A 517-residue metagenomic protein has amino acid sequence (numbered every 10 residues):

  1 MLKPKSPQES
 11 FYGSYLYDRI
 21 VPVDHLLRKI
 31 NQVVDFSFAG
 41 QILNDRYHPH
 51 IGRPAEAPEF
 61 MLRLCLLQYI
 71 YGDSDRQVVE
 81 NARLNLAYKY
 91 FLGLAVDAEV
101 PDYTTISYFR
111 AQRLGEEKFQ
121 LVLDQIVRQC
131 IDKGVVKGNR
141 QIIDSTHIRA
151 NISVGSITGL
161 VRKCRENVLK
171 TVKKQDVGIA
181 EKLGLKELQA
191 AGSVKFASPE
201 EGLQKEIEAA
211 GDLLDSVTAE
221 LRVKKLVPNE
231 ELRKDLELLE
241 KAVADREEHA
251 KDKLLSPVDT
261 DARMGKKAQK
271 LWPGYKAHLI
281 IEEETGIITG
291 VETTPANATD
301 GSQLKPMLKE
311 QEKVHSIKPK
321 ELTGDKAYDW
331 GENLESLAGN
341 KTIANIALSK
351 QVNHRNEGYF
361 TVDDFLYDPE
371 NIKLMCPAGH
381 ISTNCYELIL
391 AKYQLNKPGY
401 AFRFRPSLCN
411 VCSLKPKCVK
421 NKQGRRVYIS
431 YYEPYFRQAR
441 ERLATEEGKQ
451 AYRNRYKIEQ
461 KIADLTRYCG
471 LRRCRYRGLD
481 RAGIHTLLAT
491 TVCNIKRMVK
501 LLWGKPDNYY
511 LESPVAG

Functional and structural regions predicted by a protein language model:
M1-R28: Hydrophobic alpha-helical membrane-insertion signals
K3-P4, S74-Q77, A82, V96-P101 (+1 more regions): Anion-binding and metal-coordination hotspots
S6, G52-P54, V96: A short, ordered amphipathic alpha-helix with a cationic face
P22, N31, D35, Y69-I70 (+2 more regions): Amphipathic alpha-helical interaction elements
V23-L66, Y431: Basic, short loop/linker segments at the boundary and entry of helix-turn-helix/winged-helix-like folds
A55, Q68-Q77: Composition-driven recognition of low-complexity segments enriched in small/aliphatic/hydroxylated residues
P58-Y69, L84-Y88, S107, A277-H278 (+1 more regions): Contiguous, well-ordered alpha-helical segments that form the cores/surfaces of helical PPI scaffolds
L86-V96: Short, basic interhelical loop/turn and adjoining N-cap of the next helix at nucleic-acid- or acidic-partner-contacting
